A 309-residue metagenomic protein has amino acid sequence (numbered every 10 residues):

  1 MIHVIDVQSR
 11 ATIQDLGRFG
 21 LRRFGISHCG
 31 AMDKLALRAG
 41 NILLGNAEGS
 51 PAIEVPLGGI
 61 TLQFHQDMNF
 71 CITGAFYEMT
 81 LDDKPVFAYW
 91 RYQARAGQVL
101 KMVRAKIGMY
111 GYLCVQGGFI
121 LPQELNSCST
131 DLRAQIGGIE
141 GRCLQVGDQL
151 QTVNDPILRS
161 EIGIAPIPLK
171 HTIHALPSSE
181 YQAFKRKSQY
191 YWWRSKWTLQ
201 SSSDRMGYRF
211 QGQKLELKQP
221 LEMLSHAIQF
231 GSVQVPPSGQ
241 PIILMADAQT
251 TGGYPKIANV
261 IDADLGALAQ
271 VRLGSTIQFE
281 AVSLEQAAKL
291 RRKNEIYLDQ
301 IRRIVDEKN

Functional and structural regions predicted by a protein language model:
M1-N309: Conserved "landmark" site that anchors the functional core of diverse proteins
